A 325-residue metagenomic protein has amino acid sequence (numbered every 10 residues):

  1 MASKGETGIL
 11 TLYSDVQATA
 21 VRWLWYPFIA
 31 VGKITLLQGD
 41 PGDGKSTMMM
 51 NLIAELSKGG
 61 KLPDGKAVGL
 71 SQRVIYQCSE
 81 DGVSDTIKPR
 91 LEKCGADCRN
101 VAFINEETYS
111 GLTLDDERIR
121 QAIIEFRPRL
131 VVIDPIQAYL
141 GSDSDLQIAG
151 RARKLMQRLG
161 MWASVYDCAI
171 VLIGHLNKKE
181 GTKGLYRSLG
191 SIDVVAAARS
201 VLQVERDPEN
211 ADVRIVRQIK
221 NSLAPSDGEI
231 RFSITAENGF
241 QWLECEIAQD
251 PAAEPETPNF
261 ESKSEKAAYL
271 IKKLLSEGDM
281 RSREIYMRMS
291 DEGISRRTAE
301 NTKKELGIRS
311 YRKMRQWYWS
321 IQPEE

Functional and structural regions predicted by a protein language model:
A2-L10, P41, I124-R127, V165-Y166 (+1 more regions): C-terminal regions of RecA-like/P-loop NTPase motor modules
S3, L10-Y13, T19-A20, L24-Y26 (+10 more regions): Conserved inter-motif catalytic segment of the P-loop NTP-binding fold
I29, L37, I53, Y76 (+1 more regions): Conserved hydrophobic/aromatic pocket- or pore-lining residues that grip, position, or stack substrates in active sites
L36, G42, T47, Q77 (+3 more regions): Phosphate-binding/switch region of NTP-binding enzymes
M48, L52: Hydrophobic positions on the alpha1 helix immediately C-terminal to the Walker A/P-loop
S57: Gly/Ala-rich phosphate-binding loop of Rossmann-like dinucleotide-binding domains, activating on the conserved
R99-A102, S200, R309: Conserved beta-strand segments of alpha/beta enzyme cores
